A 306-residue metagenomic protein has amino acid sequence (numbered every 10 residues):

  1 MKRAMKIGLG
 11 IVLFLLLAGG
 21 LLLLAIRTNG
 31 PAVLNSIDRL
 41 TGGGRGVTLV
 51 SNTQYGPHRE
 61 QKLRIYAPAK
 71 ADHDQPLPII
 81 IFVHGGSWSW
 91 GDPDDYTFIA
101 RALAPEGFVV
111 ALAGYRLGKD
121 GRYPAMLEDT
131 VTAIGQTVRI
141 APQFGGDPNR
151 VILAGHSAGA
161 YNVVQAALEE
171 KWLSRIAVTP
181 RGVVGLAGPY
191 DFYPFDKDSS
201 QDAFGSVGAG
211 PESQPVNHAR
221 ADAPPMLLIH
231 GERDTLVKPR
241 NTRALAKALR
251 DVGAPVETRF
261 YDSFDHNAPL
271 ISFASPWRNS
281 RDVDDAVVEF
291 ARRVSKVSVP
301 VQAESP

Functional and structural regions predicted by a protein language model:
G30-H73: N-terminal cap/lid segment of alpha/beta-hydrolase-fold proteins
G42, H58, G188-H218, P224: Mobile cap/lid helix-loop segments that gate and shape the active-site cleft of serine hydrolases
D74-G86: Short beta-strand element of the alpha/beta-hydrolase
G91-A100, A111-N149, P276-R278: Catalytic nucleophile-loop/oxyanion-hole region of alpha/beta-hydrolase and closely related hydrolase-like folds
T132-S199, G210-P211: Primarily recognizes the serine-hydrolase "nucleophile elbow" in alpha/beta-hydrolase and SGNH/GDSL folds
D222, L228-H230, D234: Short beta-strand/loop motif that positions the catalytic acidic residue of the alpha/beta-hydrolase fold
T235-A244: Conserved alpha/beta-hydrolase "acid-adjacent" motif
R243, R250-P306: C-terminal catalytic histidine-bearing segment of alpha/beta-hydrolase fold enzymes
